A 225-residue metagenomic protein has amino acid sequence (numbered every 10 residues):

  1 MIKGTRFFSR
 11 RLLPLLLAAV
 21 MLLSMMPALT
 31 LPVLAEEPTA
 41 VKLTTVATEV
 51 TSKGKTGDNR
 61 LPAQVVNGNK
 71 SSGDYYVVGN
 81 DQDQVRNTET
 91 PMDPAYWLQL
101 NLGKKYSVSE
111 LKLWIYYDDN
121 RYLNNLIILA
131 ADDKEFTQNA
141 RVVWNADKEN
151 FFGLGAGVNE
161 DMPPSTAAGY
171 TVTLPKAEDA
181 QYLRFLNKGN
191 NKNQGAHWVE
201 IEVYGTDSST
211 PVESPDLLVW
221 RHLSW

Functional and structural regions predicted by a protein language model:
M1-S9: N-terminal secretory signal peptides that target proteins for export/translocation
F8-M25: Sec-dependent N-terminal signal peptides
L16, D216-W225: C-terminal cell-surface addressing/anchoring modules of secreted/extracellular proteins
L23-P38: Sec-dependent signal peptide cleavage junction
E36-E37, D74-A140, T166-W220: Aromatic, loop-rich ligand-recognition surfaces of beta-strand-rich domains
E36-Y75, H222-W225: Predominantly extracellular/luminal regions of secreted and cell-surface proteins, especially disulfide-bonded
N139-T173: Extracellular carbohydrate recognition and processing domains and analogous Trp-centered ligand-binding platforms
